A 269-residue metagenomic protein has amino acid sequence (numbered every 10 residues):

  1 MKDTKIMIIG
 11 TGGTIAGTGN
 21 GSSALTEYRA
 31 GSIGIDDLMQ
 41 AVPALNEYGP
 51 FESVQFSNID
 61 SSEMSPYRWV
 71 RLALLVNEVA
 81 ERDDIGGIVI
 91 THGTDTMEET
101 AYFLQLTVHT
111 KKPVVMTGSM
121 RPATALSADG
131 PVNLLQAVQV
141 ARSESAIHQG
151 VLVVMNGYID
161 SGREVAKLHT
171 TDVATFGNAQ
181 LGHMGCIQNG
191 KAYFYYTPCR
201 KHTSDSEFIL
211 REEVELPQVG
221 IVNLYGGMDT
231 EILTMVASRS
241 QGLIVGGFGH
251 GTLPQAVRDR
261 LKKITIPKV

Functional and structural regions predicted by a protein language model:
M1-E78: ATP/NTP phosphate-donor binding region
K2-K5, I9-G13, G21, G34-L45 (+2 more regions): Accessory alpha-helical/coil subdomains and C-terminal extensions that flank or cap enzyme catalytic cores
I9-T11, I90-H92, V115-G118, L152-N156 (+2 more regions): Short beta-strand segments
S22-S32, T96, Y102-V115, G130-Q136 (+1 more regions): A glycine- and small-aliphatic-rich helix-loop capping segment at beta-alpha/alpha-beta transitions that lines
E78, A256-V269: Catalytic-core regions built around general acid/base machinery
R82-M97, R239-H250: Short acidic, glycine-rich surface-loop motifs adjacent to enzyme active sites
I90-K112, L253-K262: Short Gly/Thr/Asp-enriched flexible loops that form oxyanion-binding sites at enzyme active sites
M116-N189: Internal gly/pro-rich beta-alpha loop/helix module that stabilizes soluble enzyme cofactors or their anionic handles
